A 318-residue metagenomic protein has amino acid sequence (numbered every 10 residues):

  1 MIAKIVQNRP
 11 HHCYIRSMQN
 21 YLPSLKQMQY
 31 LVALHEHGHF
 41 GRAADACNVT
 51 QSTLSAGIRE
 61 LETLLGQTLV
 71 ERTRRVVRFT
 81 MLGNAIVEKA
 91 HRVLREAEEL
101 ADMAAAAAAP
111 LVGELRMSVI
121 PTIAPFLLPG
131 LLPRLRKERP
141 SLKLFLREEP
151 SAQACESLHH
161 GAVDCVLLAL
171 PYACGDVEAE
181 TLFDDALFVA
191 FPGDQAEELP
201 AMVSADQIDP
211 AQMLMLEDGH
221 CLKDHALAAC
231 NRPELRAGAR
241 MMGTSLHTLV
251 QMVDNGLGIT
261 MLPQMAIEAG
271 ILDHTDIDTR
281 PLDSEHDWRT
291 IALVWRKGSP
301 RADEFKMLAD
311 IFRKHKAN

Functional and structural regions predicted by a protein language model:
V6, S24-L25, R75, M81 (+4 more regions): Interdomain hinge and pocket-entrance segments immediately C-terminal to HTH DNA-binding domains
V32-T53, R74: Short helix-boundary/capping micro-motifs
E62-N84: A short LG(V/I)-centered, amphipathic sequence patch enriched for acidic residue(s) preceding the LG motif
V112-G175, G243: Central regulatory/effector-binding core of bacterial HTH transcription factors
L127, I277-N318: A late-sequence structural motif
P150-V163, L168-A169, G219-D278: Hydrophobic hinge/microswitch elements
C174-M213: Flexible hinge/capping segments at coil-to-helix
E197, V203, Q212-P233, R301-A309: Secondary-structure junction motif
